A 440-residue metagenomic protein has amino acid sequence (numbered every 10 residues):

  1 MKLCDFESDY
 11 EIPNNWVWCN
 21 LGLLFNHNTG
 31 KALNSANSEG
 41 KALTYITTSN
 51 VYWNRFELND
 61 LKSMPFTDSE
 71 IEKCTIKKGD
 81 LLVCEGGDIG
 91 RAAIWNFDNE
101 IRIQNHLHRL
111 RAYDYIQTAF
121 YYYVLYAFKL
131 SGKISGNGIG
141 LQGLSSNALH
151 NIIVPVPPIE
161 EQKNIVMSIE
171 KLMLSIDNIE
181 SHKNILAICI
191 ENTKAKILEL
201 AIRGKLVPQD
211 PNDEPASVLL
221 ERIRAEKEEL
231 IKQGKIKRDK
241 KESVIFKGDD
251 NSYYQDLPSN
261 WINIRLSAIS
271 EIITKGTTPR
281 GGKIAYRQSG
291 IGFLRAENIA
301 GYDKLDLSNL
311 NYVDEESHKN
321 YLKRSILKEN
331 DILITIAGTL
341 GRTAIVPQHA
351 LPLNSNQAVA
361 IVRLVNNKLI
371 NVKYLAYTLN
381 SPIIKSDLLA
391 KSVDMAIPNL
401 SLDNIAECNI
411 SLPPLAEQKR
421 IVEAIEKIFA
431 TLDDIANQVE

Functional and structural regions predicted by a protein language model:
M1-C4, P215-Q255: Phosphate/adenylate-binding "loop-and-lid" substructures adjacent to NTP/NAD/dNTP-binding pockets in NTP-dependent
K2-K31, K163, H182, L186 (+6 more regions): Non-catalytic DNA-recognition/assembly elements of restriction-modification systems
F6, G22-S35, S49-K78, K247-S252 (+2 more regions): Sequence-specific dsDNA recognition surfaces
E7-E11, H108-A112, H150-V156, Y253-D256 (+3 more regions): Short, well-ordered beta-strand elements within core beta-sheets of diverse protein domains
W16, A92, N151-I152, Q162 (+5 more regions): Structural signal for hydrophobic
T47-T48, M64-Y126, G138, S145 (+4 more regions): A short beta-sheet element
L125-V154, K283, T378-I410: Specificity-determining recognition surfaces
S131, N151-E229, K385-K391, D403-E440: Amphipathic alpha-helical coiled-coil/heptad-repeat segments
